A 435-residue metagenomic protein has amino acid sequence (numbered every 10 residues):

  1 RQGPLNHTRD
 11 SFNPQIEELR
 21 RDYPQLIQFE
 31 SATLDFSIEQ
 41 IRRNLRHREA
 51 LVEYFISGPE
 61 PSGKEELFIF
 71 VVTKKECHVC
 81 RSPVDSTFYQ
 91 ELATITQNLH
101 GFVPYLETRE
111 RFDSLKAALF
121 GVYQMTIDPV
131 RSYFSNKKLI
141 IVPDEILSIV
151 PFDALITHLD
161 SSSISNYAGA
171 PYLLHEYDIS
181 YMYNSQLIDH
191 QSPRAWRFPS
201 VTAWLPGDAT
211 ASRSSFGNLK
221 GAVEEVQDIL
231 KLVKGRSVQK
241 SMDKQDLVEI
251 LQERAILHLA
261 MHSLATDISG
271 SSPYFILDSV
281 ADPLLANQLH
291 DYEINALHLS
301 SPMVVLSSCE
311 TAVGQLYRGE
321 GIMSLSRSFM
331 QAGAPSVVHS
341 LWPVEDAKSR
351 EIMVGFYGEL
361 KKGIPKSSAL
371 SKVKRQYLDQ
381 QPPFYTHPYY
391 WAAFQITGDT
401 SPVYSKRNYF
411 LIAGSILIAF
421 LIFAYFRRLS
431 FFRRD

Functional and structural regions predicted by a protein language model:
G3, H7-P14, E18, Q25 (+3 more regions): Peri-functional-center coupling elements
H7, A195-R197, K348-D435: An often Trp-containing, charged/polar helix-loop segment at the C-terminal end of enzyme catalytic cores
L19-Y54, E60: Coiled-coil termination/hinge junctions
Q28, T33-I38, R111-S114, F216-S271 (+2 more regions): Functional beta-strand-loop-alpha-helix junction segments that form "active/interaction loops" within catalytic
V52, I69, L139-I141, W204 (+7 more regions): Residue-level detector of buried hydrophobic side-chain packing in well-ordered secondary-structure elements
Y54-F55, V142-E145, Y177, M182-N184 (+8 more regions): Active-site-proximal beta-strand/loop segments in catalytic clefts of secreted hydrolases
L147-I156: A short acidic (Asp/Glu
Y183, H190, A255-E351: Catalytic cores of nucleophile-dependent amide-cleaving enzymes
